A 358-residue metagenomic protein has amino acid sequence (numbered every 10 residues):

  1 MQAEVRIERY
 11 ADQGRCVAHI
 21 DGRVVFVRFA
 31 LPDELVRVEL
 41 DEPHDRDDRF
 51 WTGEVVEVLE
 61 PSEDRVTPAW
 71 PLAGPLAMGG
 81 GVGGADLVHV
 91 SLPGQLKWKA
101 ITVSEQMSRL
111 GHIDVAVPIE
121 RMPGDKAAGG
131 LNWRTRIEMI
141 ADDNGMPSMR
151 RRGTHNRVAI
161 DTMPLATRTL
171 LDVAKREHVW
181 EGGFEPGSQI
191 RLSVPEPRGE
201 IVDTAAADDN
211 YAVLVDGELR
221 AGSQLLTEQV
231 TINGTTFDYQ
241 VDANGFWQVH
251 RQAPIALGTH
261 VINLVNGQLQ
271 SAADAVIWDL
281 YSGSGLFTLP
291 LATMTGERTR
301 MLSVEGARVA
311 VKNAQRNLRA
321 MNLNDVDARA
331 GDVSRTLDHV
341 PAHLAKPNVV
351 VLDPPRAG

Functional and structural regions predicted by a protein language model:
M1-L352, A357: Accessory RNA-recognition modules of RNA-modification enzymes
